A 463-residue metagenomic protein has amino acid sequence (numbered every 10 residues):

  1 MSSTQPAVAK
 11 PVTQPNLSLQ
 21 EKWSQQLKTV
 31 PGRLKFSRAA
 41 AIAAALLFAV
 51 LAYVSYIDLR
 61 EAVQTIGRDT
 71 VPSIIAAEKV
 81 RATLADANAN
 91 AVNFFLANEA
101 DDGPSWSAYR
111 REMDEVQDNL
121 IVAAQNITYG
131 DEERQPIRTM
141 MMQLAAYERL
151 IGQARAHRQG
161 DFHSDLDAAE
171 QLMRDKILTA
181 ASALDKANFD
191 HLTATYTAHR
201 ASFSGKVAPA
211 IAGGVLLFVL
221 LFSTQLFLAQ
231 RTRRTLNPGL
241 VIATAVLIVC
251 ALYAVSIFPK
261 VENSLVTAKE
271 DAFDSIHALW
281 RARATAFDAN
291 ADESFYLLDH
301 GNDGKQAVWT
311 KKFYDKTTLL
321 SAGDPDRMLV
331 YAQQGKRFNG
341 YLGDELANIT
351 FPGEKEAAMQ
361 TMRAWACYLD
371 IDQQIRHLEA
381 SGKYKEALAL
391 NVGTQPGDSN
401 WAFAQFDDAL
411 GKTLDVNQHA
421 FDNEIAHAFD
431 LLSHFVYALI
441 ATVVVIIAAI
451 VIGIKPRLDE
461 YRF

Functional and structural regions predicted by a protein language model:
M1-P31, L192-R200, N423, H427 (+1 more regions): Terminal targeting segments of Actinobacterial cell-envelope proteins
N16, Q20-F36, S55, S204-E262 (+1 more regions): Juxtamembrane interface at the cytosolic side of transmembrane helices
Q26, V30-A62: Hydrophobic secretory-pathway targeting helix
A49-D69, A251-D271: N-terminal membrane-insertion alpha helix
A62-T139, A268-A358: Membrane-proximal N-terminal soluble sensing/regulatory segments of transmembrane proteins
I127-A201, G343-D407, I425: Polar/charged, Q/E/K-enriched amphipathic alpha-helical segments with strong coiled-coil propensity that act as
L192-I211, F421-A438: Membrane-interface helix-start motif
I276, R281, V392-A420: Extracellular/periplasmic juxtamembrane segments that couple receptor/chemosensory ectodomains to their
